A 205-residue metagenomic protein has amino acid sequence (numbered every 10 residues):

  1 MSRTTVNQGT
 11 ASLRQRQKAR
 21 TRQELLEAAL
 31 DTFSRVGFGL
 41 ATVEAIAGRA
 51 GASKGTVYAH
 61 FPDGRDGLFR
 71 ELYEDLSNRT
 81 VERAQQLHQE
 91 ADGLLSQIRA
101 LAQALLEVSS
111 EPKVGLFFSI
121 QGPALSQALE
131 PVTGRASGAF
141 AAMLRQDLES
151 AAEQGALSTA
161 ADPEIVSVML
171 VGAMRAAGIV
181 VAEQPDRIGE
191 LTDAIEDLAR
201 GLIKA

Functional and structural regions predicted by a protein language model:
M1-G9, E107, A141-A142, Q146-Q154 (+2 more regions): C-terminal peripheral helix-coil segments that are non-catalytic and often amphipathic
Q17, T21-A29, I46, L68 (+2 more regions): Generic hydrophobic, amphipathic alpha-helix propensity
E24, A28, T32-G67, E71: Helix-turn-helix
D66, L106-R145: Short secondary-structure transition hinges
V81, A128-Q154, E164-V168: Amphipathic alpha-helical packing segments from all-alpha helical-bundle domains
Q85-K113, P163-L170, T192: Hydrophobic alpha-helical connector segments
L87, L116-G122, A177-Q184: Secondary-structure edge/capping motif, primarily at the C-terminal ends of alpha-helices and the immediately following
